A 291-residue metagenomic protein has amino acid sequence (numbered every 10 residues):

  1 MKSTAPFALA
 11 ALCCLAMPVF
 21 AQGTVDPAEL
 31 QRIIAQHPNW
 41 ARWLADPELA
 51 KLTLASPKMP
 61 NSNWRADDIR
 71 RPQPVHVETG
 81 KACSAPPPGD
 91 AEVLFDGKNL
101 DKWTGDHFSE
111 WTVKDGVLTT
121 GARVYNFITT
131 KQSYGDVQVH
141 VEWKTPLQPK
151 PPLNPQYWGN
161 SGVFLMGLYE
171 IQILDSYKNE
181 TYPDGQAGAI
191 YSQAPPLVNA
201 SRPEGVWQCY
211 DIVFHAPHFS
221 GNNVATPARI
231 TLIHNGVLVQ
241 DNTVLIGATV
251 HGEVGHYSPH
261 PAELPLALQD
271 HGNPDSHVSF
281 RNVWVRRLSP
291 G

Functional and structural regions predicted by a protein language model:
M1-A8: Bacterial N-terminal signal peptides that target proteins for export
L9-C14: Hydrophobic helical h-region of N-terminal Sec-dependent signal peptides in bacterial secretory/periplasmic proteins
A16-P18: N-terminal signal peptide c-region/cleavage motif recognized by signal peptidases
Q22-G291: Carbohydrate-interacting regions of secretory-pathway proteins
